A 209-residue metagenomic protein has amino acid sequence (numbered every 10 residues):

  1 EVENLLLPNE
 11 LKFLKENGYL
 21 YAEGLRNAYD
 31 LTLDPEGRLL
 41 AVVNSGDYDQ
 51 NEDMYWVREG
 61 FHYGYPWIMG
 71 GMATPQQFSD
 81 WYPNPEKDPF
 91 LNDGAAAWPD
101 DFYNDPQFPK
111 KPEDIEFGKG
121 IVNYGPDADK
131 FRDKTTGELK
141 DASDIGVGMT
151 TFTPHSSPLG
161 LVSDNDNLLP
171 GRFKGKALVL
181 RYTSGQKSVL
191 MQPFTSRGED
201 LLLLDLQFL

Functional and structural regions predicted by a protein language model:
E1-Y19, R26-N27, L31-L209: Beta-propeller domain segments
